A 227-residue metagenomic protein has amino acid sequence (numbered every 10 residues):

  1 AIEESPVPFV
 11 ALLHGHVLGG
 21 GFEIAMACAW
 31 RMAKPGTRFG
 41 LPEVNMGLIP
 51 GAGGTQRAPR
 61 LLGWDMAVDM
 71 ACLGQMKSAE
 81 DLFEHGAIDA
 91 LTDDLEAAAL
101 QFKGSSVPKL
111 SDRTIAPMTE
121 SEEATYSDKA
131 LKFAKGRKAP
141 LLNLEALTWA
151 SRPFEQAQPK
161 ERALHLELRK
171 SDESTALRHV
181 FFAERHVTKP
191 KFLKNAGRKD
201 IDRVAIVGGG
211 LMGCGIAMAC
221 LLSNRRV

Functional and structural regions predicted by a protein language model:
A1-G15, G54-Q56, L61, E173 (+1 more regions): An acidic, glycine-rich surface segment that forms the CoA-thioester-binding/catalytic face of crotonase-fold enzymes
I2-M46, P50, G208-L211, I216-A217: Glycine-rich beta-to-alpha active-site loop
E3-V7, P35, N45-M46, T55-A79 (+1 more regions): Active-site-adjacent scaffolding segments
S5-V7, E84, R225-V227: Short, surface-exposed connector motifs at secondary-structure boundaries
E23-A27, A67-L164, R178-A196: Amphipathic alpha-helical segments at domain termini/boundaries
A29-R31, A87, R225: Structural loop-to-beta junction motif characteristic of Rossmann-like glycosyltransferase folds
A196-V227: Phosphate-binding active sites in nucleotide-utilizing proteins
